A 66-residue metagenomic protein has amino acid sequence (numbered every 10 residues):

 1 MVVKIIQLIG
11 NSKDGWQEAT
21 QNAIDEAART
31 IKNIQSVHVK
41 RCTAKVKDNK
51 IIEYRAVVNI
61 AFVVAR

Functional and structural regions predicted by a protein language model:
M1-V2, I51: Generic preference for hydrophobic/aromatic residues in regular secondary structure cores
V2-I34: Short, well-ordered alpha-helical segments
E26, K40-C42: Single-stranded nucleic acid-binding surfaces, predominantly the OB-fold ssDNA-binding core
S36-H38: Short beta-strand elements
C42-R66: A cross-kingdom feature marking charged/low-complexity
